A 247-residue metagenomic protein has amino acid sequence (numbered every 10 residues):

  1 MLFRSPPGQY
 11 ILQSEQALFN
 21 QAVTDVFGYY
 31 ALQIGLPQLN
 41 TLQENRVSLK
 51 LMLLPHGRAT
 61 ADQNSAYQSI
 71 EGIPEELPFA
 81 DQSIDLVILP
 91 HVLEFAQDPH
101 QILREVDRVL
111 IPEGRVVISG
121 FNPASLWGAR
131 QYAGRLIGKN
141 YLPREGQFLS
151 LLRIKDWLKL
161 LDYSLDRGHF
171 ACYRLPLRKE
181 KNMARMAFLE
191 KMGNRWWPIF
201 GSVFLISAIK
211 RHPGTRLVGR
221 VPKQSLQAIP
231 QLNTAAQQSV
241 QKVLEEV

Functional and structural regions predicted by a protein language model:
A17, Q21-E76: Class I SAM-dependent methyltransferase SAM/SAH-binding core
E75-V87: A short acidic, Gly/Pro-enriched loop at the edge of an enzyme's catalytic core that lines a small-molecule cofactor
H100-R115: A short glycine-rich, Lys/Arg-flanked "PGG" loop and its adjoining helix->strand segment in the class I
R115-E145: Conserved class I S-adenosyl-L-methionine
A133, E145-G168: Short alpha-helix
S164-E190, I199-F200: Conserved catalytic loop of SAM-dependent methyltransferase domains
F188-V247: C-terminal lobe and adjacent flexible extensions of AdoMet/dcAdoMet transferase-like proteins
